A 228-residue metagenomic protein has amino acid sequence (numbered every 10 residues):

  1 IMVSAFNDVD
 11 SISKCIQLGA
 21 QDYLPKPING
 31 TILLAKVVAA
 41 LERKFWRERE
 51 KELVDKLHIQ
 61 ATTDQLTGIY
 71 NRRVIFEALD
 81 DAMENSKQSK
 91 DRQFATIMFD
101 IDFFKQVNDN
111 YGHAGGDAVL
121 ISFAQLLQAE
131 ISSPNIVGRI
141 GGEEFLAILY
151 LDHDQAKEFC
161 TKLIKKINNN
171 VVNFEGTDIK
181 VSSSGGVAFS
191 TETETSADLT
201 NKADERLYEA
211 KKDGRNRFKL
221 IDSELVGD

Functional and structural regions predicted by a protein language model:
F6-D22: Alpha4 helix (beta4-alpha4-beta5 surface) of REC/receiver domains from two-component response regulators
C15, Y23, N29-Q65, R73-E84 (+1 more regions): Signal-transducing coiled-coil linker helices
H58-E77, F99-H113, I121: Conserved nucleotide-binding and Mg2+-coordinating catalytic segments in signaling enzymes
F76-Y111, L127, G138: Active-site-proximal structural segments of metal-dependent nucleotidyl cyclase/transferase enzymes
G115-I136, E144, K162: Active-site-proximal alpha-helical element of nucleotidyl cyclase-like catalytic domains and analogous helices
I136-R139, I179: A short pre-motif secondary-structure segment
K157, F189-D228: Catalytic-core segments of nucleotide cyclases and related cyclic-nucleotide turnover enzymes
